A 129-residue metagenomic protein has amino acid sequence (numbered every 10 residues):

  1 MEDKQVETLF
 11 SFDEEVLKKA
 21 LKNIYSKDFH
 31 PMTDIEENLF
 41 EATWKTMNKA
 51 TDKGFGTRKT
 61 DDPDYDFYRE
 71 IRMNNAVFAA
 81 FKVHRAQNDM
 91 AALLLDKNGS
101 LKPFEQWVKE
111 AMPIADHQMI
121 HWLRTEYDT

Functional and structural regions predicted by a protein language model:
M1-A115: N-terminal leader/targeting and assembly helices and adjacent pre-domain segments
I114-T129: Structured, beta-strand-rich domain cores that present glycine/charged loop surfaces used to bind extended ligands
